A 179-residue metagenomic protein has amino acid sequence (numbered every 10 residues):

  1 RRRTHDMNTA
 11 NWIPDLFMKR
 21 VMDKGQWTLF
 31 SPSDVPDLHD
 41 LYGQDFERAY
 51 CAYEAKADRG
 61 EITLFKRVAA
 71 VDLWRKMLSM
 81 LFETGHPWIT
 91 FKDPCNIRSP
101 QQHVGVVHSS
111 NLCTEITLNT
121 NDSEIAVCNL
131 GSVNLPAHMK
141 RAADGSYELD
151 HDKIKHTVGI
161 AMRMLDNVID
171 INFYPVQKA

Functional and structural regions predicted by a protein language model:
R1-I154, D170-A179: Active-site cavity-forming subdomains of large catalytic enzyme subunits
K153-M164, V168: A long amphipathic alpha-helix within ATP-dependent nucleotide-binding catalytic cores
